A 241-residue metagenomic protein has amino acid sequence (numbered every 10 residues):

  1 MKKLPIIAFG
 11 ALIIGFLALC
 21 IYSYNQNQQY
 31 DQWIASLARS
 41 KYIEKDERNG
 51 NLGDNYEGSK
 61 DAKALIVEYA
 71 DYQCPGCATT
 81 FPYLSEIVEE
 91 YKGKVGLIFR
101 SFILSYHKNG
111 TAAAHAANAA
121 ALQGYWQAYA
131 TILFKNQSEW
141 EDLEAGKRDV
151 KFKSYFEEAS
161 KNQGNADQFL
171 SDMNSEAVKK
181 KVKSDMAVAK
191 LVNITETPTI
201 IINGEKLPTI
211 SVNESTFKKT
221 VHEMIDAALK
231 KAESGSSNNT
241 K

Functional and structural regions predicted by a protein language model:
M1-Y24, E157-K241: C-terminal cap of thioredoxin/glutaredoxin-like
Q26-Y42: Ser/Thr/Pro/Gly-rich low-complexity linker/stalk segments immediately outside membranes or between
E47-A64, E89: A short beta-strand-turn-helix
Y56-E57, W140, M173, L207: Short clusters of hydrophobic/aromatic residues that line enzyme substrate/ligand-binding pockets
A64-L65, T197: Short loop/turn microsegments at loop-to-beta-strand junctions
V67-Y72, A78-S160, K190-V192, T220-E223 (+1 more regions): Structural alpha/beta surface segment adjacent to cysteine/selenocysteine redox centers across thiol/disulfide enzymes
C77, Y106-H107, K179, S215: Loop/helix-junction capping segments adjacent to catalytic residues or to phosphate/diphosphate-binding pockets
